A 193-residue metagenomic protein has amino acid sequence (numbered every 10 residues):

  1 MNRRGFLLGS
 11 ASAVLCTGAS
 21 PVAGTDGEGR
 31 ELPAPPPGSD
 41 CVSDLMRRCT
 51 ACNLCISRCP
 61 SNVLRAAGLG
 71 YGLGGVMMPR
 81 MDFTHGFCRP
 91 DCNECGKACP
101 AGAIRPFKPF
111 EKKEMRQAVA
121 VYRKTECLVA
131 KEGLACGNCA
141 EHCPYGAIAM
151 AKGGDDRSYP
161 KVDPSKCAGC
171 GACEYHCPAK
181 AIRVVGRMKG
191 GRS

Functional and structural regions predicted by a protein language model:
M1-S193: Non-ligating segments of multi-cofactor redox enzymes
